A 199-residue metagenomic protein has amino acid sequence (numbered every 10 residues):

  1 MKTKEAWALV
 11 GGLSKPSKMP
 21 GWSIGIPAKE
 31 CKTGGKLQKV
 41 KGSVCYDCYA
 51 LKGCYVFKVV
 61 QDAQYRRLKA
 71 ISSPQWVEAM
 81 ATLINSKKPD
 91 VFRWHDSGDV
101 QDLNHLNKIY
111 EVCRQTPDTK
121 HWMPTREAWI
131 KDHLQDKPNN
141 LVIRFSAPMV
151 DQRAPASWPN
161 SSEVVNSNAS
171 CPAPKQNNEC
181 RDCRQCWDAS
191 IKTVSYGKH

Functional and structural regions predicted by a protein language model:
M1-H199: Class I S-adenosyl-L-methionine
